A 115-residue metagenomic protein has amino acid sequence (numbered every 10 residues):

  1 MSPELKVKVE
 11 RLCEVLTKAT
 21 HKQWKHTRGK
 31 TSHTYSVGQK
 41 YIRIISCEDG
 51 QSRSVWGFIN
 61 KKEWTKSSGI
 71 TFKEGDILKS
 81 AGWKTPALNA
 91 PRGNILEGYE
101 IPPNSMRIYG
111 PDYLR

Functional and structural regions predicted by a protein language model:
M1-V37: Negatively charged, low-complexity tracts enriched in Asp/Glu with abundant Ser/Thr
S2, K6-V9, C13, Q39-Y41 (+5 more regions): Intrinsically disordered, low-complexity regions
V7, A19, K30, S36 (+5 more regions): Alpha-helical structural elements
T27-T71, L78: Amphipathic, interaction-prone secondary-structure segments
S67-P103: A short, surface-exposed interaction/processing loop segment used at functional sites
G98-R115: C-terminal partner/receptor-binding element of secreted or periplasmic proteins
